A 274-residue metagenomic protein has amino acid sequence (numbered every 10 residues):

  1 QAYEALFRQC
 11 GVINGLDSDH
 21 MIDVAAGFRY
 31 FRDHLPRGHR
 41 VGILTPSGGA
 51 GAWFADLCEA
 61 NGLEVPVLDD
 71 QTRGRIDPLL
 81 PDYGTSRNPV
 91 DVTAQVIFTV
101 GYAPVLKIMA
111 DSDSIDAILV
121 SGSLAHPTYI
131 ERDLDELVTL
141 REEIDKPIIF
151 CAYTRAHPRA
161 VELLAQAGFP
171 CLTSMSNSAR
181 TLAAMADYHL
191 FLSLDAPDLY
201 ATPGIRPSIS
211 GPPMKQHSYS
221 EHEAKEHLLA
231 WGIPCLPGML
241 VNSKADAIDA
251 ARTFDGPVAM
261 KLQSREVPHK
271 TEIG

Functional and structural regions predicted by a protein language model:
Q1, C151-G168: Glycine-rich, charge-decorated loop segments at or immediately adjacent to ligand/cofactor-binding or catalytic sites
Q1-C10, L57, L79-D91, S114 (+7 more regions): Gly-rich Lys/Arg/Thr-decorated short loops/hinges at beta-loop-alpha junctions or inter-strand turns that position
Q1-R32: Acidic, glycine-rich loop-and-beta core segments that form the ion-binding/anion-interacting portion of active sites
R8, R37-S123, R132: Short glycine-cluster motifs
G11-H20, P170-M175, M239-S243: Short acidic-hydrophobic, aromatic-tinged amphipathic segments that line or gate anion-handling sites
D19, A26-L35, H39, S47 (+1 more regions): Active-site nucleotide/adenylate-binding loops and adjacent lid/helix of ATP-dependent enzymes
E131-L137: Charged helix-capping and loop-helix junction motifs
M175-P213: Intrinsic disorder at enzyme termini
